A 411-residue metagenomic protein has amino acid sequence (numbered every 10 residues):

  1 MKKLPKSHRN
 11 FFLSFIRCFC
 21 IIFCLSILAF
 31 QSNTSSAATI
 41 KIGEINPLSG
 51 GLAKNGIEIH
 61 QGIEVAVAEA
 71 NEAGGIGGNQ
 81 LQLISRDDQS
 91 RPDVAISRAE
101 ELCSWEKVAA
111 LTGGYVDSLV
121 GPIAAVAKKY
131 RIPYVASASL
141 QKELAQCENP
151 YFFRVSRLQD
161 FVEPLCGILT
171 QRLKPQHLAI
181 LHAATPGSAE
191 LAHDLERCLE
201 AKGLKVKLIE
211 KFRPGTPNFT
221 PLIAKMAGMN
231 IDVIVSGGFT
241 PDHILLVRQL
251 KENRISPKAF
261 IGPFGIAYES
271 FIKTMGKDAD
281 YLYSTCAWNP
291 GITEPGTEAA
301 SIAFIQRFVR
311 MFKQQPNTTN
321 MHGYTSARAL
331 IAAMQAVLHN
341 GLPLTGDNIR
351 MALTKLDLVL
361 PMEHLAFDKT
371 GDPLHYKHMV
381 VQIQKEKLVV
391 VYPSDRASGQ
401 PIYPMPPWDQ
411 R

Functional and structural regions predicted by a protein language model:
M1-F15: N-terminal secretory signal peptides that target proteins for export/translocation
K2, F23-L28, S36-R411: Extracytosolic ligand-binding ectodomains
I16-C24: Sec-dependent signal peptide hydrophobic core
